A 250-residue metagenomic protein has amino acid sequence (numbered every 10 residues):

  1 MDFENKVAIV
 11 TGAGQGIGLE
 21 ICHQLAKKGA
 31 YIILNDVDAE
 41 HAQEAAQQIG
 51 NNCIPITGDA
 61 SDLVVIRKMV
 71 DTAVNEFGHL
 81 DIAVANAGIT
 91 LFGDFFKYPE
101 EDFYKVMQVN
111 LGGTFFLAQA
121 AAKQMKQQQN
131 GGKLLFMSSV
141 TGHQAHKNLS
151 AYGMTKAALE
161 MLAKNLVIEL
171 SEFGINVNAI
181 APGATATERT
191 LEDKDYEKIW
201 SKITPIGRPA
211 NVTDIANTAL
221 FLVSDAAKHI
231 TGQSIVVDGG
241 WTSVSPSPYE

Functional and structural regions predicted by a protein language model:
D2-I32: Canonical Rossmann dinucleotide-binding motif of NAD(H)/NADP(H)-dependent dehydrogenases/reductases, specifically
V84, S171, N176, I230-G232: Short, small/polar-rich loop/turn modules that mediate ligand/substrate recognition or access, typified
D94-F95, P99-M107, W200: Substrate-binding pocket helix/loop in short-chain dehydrogenase/reductase
A118, T155, A163: Active-site helix of classical SDR
K123, I168-E172, K228: Alpha-helical segment proximal to the catalytic Tyr-Lys
S139: Residue(s) in the substrate-gating loop at a strand-loop-helix junction that position the organic substrate next
Q144, L220, T231-E250: Short C-terminal tail/terminal secondary-structure segment of NAD(P)H-dependent dehydrogenase/reductase domains
